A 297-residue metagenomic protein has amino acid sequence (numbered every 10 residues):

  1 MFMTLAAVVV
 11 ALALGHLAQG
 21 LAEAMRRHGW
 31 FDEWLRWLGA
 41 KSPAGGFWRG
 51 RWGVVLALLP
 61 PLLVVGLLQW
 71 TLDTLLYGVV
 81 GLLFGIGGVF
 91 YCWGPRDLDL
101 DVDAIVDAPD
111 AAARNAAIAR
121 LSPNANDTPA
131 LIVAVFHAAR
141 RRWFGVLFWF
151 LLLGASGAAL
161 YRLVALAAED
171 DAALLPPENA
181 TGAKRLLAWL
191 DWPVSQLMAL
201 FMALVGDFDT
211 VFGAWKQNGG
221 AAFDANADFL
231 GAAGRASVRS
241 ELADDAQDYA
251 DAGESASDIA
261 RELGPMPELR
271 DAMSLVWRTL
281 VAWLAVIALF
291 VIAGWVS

Functional and structural regions predicted by a protein language model:
M1-S297: Hydrophobic N-terminal alpha-helices or hydrophobic patches in metabolic proteins across all domains of life
